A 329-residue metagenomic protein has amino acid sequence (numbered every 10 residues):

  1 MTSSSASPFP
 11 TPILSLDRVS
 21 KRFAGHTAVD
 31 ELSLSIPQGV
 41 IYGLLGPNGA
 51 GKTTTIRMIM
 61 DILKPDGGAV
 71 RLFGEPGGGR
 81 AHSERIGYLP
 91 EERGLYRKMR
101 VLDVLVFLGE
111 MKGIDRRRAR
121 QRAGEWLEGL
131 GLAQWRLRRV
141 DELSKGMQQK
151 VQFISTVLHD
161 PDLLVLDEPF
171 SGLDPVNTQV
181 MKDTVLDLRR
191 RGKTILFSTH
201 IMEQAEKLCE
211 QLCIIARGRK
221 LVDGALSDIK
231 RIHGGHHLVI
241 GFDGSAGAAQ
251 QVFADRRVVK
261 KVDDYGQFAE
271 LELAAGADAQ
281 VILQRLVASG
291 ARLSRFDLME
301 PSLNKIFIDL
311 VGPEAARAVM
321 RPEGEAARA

Functional and structural regions predicted by a protein language model:
T2-I13: Extreme N-terminus of proteins, especially the signal/transit-peptide cleavage junction and the first residues
T2-S4, A274-A329: C-terminal coupling/interaction segments
P12-L14, R18-R217, L221-V222: ABC transporter nucleotide-binding domains
P76-G77, K220, D243, G276-A277 (+1 more regions): Short, surface-exposed acidic/glycine-rich loop or hinge patches that mediate macromolecular interfaces
K182-A274: ABC transporter nucleotide-binding domain
